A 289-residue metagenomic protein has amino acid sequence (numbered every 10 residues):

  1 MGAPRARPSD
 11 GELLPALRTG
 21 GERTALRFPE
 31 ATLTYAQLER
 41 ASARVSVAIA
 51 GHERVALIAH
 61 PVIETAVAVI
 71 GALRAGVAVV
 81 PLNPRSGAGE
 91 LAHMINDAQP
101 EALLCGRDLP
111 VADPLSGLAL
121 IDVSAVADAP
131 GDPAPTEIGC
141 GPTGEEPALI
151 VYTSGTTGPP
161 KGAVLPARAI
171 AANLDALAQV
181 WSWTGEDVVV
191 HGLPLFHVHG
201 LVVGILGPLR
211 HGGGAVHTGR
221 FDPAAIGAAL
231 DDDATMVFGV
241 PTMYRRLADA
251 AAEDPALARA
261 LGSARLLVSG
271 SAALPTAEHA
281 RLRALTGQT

Functional and structural regions predicted by a protein language model:
A6-D10, E22, A134-Y152, P159 (+1 more regions): Conserved pre-ATP/AMP-binding loop-to-beta segment of ANL
E12-Q37: AMP-dependent adenylate-forming
E30, R107-E145, P159, A251-A252: ANL superfamily adenylate-forming
A31, S46-G89: Conserved AMP-binding/adenylate-forming
T34-A36, A148-D175: Conserved AMP-binding A3 loop
A59, V80-H93, R107-L109, G213-D232: ATP-dependent adenylate-forming carboxylate-activation enzymes
A88, L120-I121, R210, T218-T289: Conserved adenylate-forming
A171-V188, F196-M236, A250-A251: Conserved AMP-binding/adenylation subdomain of ANL enzymes
